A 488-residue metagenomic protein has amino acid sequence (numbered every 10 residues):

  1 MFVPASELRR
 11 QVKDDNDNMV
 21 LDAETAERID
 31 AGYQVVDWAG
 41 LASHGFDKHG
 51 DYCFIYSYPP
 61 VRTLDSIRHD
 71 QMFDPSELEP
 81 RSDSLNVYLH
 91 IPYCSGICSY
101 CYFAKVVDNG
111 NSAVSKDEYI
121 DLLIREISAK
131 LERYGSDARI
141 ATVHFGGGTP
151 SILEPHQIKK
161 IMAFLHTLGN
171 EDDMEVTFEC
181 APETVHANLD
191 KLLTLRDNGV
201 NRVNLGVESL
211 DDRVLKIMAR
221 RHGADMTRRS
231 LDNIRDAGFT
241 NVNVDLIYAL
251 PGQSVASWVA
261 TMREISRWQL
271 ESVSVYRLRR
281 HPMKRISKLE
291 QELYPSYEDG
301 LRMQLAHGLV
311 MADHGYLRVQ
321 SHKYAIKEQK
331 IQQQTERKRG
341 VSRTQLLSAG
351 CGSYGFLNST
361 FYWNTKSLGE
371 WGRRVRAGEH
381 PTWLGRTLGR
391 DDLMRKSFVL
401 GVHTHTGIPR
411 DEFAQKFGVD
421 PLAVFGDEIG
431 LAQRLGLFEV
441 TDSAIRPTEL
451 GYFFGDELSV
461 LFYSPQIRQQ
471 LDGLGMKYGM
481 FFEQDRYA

Functional and structural regions predicted by a protein language model:
M1-L85, F481-R486: Flexible, acidic/Gly-rich N-terminal and inter-domain linker regions that tether and position cofactor-handling modules
F2-L8, V12, S84, K105-R133 (+2 more regions): C-terminal scaffold of the Radical SAM
L89-K105: Local cysteine-cluster metal-coordination motifs and their immediate loop/turn environment, predominantly Fe-S cluster
F413, E428-L435: Basic amphipathic alpha-helical segments that dock to polyanions
V419-L431: Short amphipathic alpha-helical interaction segments
Q433-S443: A short, conserved structural fragment
I445-Y452: Basic, amphipathic "hinge/linker" alpha-helix immediately C-terminal to the N-terminal HTH DNA-binding motif
Y452-A488: Short, amphipathic alpha-helical interaction segments positioned at domain boundaries
